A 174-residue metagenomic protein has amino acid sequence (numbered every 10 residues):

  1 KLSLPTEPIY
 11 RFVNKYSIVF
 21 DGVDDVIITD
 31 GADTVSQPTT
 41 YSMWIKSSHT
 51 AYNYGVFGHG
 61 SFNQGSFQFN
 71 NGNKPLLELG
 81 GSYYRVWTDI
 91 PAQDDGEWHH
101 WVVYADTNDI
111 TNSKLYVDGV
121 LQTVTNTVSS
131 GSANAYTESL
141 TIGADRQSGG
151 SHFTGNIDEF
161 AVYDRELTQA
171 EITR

Functional and structural regions predicted by a protein language model:
K1-D24, D33, Y41-A51, S66-G131 (+2 more regions): Extracellular glycan-interaction surfaces
F20, I28-T29, I142: Extracellular beta-strand solenoids
S36-T40, I157: Extended extracellular/luminal ectodomain segments enriched in beta-structured repeat modules
G58-F62, D95, G143, D158: Residue-level recognition of alpha-helix boundary/capping or hinge positions
F62, S129-Y136: Short, surface-exposed loop/turn microsegments at beta-strand edges and helix-strand junctions
G80, Y136-D158, V162: Extracellular glycan-interaction patches encoded by glycine-rich segments
D164-R174: Short acidic, Gly/Pro-enriched loop/turn segments at secondary-structure junctions
